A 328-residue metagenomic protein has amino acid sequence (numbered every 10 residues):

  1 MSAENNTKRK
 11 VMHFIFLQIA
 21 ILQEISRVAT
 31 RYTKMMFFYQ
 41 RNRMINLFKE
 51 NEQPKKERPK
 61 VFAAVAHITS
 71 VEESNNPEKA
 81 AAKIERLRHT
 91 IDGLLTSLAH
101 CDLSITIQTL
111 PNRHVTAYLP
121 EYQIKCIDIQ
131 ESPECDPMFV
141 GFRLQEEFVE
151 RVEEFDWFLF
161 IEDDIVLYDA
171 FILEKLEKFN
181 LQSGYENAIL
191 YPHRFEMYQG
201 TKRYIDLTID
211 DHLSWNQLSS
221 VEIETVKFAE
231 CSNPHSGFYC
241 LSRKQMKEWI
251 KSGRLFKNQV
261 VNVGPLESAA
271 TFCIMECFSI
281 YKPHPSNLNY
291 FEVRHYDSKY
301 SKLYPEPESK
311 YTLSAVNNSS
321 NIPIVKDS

Functional and structural regions predicted by a protein language model:
M1-P54: Membrane-proximal basic amphipathic "stem/tether" segments
S70-E85, K202-R203, F256-N262: Short, flexible/disordered intra-domain loops and linkers
K83-D102: Short, acidic, metal-binding catalytic loop of nucleotide-sugar glycosyltransferases
D102-R113: Short beta-strand/loop segment that forms part of the nucleotide-sugar
R113-D156: Active-site-proximal specificity loops/subdomain of glycosyltransferases
F155-V166: Short beta-strand-to-loop acidic/aromatic patch adjacent to the donor-nucleotide binding site
Y168-N258: Conserved catalytic core of nucleotide-sugar-dependent glycosyltransferases
S220-S314: Catalytic core and acceptor-binding pocket of nucleotide-sugar-dependent glycosyltransferases
